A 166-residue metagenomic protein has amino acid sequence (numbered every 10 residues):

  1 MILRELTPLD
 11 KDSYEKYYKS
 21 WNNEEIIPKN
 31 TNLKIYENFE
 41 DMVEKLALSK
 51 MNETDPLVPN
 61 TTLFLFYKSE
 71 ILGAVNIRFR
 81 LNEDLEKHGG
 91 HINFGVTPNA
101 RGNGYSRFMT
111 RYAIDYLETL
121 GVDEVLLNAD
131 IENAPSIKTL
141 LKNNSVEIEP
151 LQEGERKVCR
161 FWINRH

Functional and structural regions predicted by a protein language model:
M1-H91, G154-H166: GNAT-family acyltransferases
N93-V96, G102-D115, K138-K142: Conserved acetyl-CoA-binding loop-helix of GNAT-fold acetyltransferases
Y105, V122-D123, S145: Short phosphate-binding/catalytic loops that engage adenosine nucleotides
L117-A129: Conserved GNAT acetyl-CoA-binding A-motif
L127-I137: Conserved beta-strand-loop-alpha-helix junction that forms the acyl-donor binding cleft
N128, L141-R160: Conserved catalytic-core motifs of GNAT/GCN5-like acyltransferases
